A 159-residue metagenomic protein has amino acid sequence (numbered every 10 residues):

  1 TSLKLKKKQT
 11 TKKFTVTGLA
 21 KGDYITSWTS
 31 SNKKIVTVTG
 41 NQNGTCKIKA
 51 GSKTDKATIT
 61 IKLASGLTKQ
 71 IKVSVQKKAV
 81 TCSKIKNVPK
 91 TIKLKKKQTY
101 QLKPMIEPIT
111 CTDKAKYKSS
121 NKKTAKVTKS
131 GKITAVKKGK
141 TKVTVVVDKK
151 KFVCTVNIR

Functional and structural regions predicted by a protein language model:
T1-R159: Extracytoplasmic soluble-region selector
